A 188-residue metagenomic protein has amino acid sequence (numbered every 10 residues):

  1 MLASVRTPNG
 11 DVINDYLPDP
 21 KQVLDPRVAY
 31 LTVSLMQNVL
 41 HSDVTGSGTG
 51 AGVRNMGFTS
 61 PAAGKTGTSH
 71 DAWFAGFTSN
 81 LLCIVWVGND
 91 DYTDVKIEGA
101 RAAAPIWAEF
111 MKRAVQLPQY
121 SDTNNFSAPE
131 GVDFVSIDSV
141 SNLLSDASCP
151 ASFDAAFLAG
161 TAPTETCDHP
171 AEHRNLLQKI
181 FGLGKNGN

Functional and structural regions predicted by a protein language model:
M1-G160, H169: A penicillin-recognizing enzyme superfamily signal
H173-N188: Short, low-complexity, Pro/Ser/Thr/Gly-rich segments in the mature regions of secreted, periplasmic
